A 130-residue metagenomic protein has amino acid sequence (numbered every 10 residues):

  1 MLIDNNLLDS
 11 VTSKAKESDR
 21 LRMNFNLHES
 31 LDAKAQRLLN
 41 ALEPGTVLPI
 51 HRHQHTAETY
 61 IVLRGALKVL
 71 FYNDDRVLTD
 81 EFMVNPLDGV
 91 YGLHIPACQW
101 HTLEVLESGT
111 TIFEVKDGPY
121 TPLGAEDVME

Functional and structural regions predicted by a protein language model:
M1-A35, D80-P86: A short, N-terminal "cap"/entry segment at the start of jelly-roll beta-barrel domains of the cupin/DSBH fold
I3, L7-V11, V77, F82-M83 (+1 more regions): Double-stranded beta-helix
L39-H55: Conserved short histidine dyad/triad with adjacent acidic residue
T46, H55-T56, Q99, S108: A generic "binding-loop/recognition-motif" signal
I50-H51, V69-F71, L93-I95, H101-L106 (+1 more regions): Short beta-strand His + acidic residue motifs that chelate non-heme Fe in jelly-roll/DSBH and cupin folds
H55-D75: Glycine- and acidic-residue-biased ligand/ion/polar-headgroup-sensing regions
N73-C98: Short acidic-glycine-tyrosine-enriched beta hairpin
